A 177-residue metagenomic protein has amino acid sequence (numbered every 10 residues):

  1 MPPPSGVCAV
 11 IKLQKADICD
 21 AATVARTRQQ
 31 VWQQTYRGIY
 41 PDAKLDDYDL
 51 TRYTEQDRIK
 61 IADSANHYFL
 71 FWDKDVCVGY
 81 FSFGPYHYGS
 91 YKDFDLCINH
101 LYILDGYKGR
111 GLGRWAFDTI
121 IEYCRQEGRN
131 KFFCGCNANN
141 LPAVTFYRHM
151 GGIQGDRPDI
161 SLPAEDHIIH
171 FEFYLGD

Functional and structural regions predicted by a protein language model:
M1-A9: Short, Lys/Arg-enriched N-terminal segments with co-localized hydrophobic residues within the first ~10-30 amino acids
G6, D75, E122, F132-C134: Secreted/extracellular small peptides and ectodomain modules produced from precursors
K15-A21, R26-I39, L45-G106, F117-T119 (+2 more regions): Acetyl-CoA-dependent GNAT
D42-L45, I160-L162: Short, flexible, glycine-rich and Lys/Arg-enriched loop motifs at helix boundaries that contact anionic partners
H67, G128-N130: Short coil/turn segments at beta-strand junctions that form active-site/ligand-binding loops
F94-L96, N130-F133, N137-V144, R148-M150 (+1 more regions): C-terminal "cap" of GNAT-fold acetyltransferases
H100-D118, R125-E127, N137-T145, H149: Conserved glycine-rich acetyl-CoA-binding loop
